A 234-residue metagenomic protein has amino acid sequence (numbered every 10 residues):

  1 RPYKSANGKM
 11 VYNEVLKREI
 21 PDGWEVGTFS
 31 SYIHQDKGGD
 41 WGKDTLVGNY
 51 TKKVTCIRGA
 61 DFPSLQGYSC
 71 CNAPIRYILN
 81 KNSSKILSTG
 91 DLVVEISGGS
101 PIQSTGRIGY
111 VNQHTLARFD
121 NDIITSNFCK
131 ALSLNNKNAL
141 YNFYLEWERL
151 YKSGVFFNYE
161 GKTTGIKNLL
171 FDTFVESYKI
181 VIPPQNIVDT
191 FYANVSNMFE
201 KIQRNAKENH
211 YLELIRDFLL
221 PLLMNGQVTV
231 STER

Functional and structural regions predicted by a protein language model:
R1-Y3: Surface loops at the rim/top face of extracytoplasmic beta-rich domains
S5-W41, V181, Q185-S231: Non-catalytic DNA-recognition/assembly elements of restriction-modification systems
Y12-L16, S30-L46, A60-E95, G99-S100: Sequence-specific dsDNA recognition surfaces
T28-D36, V47-G48, P63-S69, A117-I202: Basic, amphipathic alpha-helical recognition segments used for DNA target recognition
T45-V54, N72-R76, S83-T89, I102-S126 (+2 more regions): Short, surface-exposed loop/turn microsegments at beta-strand edges and helix-strand junctions
R58-D61, T173, T232: Short, small-residue-rich loop/turn micro-motifs
L87, G161-T163, H210: Small/polar glycine-rich anion-binding or flexible loop at a beta-alpha turn
